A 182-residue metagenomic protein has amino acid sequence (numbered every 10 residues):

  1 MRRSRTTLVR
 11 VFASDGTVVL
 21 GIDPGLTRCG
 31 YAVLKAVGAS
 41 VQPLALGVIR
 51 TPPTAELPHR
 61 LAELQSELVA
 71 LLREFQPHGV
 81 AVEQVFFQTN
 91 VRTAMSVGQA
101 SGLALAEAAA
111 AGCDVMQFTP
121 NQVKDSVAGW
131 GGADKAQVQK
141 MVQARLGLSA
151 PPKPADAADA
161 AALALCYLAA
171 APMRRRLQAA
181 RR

Functional and structural regions predicted by a protein language model:
M1-R182: Phosphate- and other anionic-substrate recognition elements at nucleic-acid/protein interfaces
